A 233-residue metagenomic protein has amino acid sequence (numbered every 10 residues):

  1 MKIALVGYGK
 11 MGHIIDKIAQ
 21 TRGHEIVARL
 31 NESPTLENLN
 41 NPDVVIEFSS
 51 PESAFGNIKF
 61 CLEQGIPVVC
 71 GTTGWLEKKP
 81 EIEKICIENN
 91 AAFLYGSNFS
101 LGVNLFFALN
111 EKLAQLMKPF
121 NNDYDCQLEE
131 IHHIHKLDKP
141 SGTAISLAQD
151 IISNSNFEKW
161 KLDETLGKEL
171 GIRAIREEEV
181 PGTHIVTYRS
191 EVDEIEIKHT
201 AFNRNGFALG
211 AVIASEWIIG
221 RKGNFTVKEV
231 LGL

Functional and structural regions predicted by a protein language model:
K2, K10-L39, N122-L233: C-terminal substrate-binding/catalytic lobe of Rossmann-fold NAD(P)-dependent oxidoreductases
E32-P34, T72-L76, F99: Short, acidic/turn-prone active-site loops that include or flank metal/cofactor- and phosphate-binding residues
L39-I46, L62-P67: Short acidic/histidine-rich motifs immediately flanking catalytic phosphotransfer sites in two-component signaling
P51-G71, P80-I82: Rossmann-fold NAD(P) dinucleotide-binding segment
P67, I82-S100, M117, N121: Rossmann-fold dehydrogenase core element
T72-F93, N104, L109-K112: Rossmann-fold NAD(P)-binding glycine/threonine-rich loop
